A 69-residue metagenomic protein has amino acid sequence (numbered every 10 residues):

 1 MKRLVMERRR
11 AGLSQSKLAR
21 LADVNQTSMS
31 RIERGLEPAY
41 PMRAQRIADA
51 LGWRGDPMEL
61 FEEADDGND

Functional and structural regions predicted by a protein language model:
K2-L21, R46: Short basic helix-loop element that most often maps to the first helix and adjoining turn of HTH DNA-binding modules
G12, K17, E33-L36, A64: Conserved functional loop/turn residues at catalytic and ligand-binding sites
A19, S30, D49: Alpha-helical and His/Cys-centered functional microenvironments
D23-A39: Recognition helix of helix-turn-helix/homeodomain-like DNA-binding domains that insert into the DNA major groove
L36-D49, G67-N68: Short, basic-rich loop-to-helix N-cap that marks the start of a DNA-contacting helix
G52-D69: Short C-terminal boundary/hinge segments that cap the last helix of small helical domains
